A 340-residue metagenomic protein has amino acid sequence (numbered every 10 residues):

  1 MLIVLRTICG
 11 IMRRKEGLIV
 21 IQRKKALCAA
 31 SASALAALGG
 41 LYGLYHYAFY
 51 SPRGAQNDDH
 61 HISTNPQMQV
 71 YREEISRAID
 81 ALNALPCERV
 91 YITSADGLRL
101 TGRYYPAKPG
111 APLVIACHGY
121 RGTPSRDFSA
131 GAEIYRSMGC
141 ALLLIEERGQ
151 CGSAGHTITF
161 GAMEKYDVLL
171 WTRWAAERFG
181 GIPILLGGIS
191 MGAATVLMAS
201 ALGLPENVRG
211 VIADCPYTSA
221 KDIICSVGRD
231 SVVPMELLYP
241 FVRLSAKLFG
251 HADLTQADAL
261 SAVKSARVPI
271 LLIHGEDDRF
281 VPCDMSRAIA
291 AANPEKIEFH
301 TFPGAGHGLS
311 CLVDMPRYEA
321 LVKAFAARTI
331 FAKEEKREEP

Functional and structural regions predicted by a protein language model:
M1-S51, R136-M138, A176-E177, P183 (+3 more regions): Short amphipathic, positively biased membrane-proximal segments that drive organelle/inner-membrane targeting
A29-T93: An N-terminal hydrophobic leader/cap segment in hydrolases
Y120-I134, E147: The serine-hydrolase catalytic nucleophile loop
P124, Q150-F179, P183: Catalytic nucleophile-loop/oxyanion-hole region of alpha/beta-hydrolase and closely related hydrolase-like folds
Y135-A154: Conserved alpha/beta-hydrolase
M198-D253, S261: Hydrolase active-site cap/lid region
S265-R267, L272-H274, D278: Short beta-strand/loop motif that positions the catalytic acidic residue of the alpha/beta-hydrolase fold
A305-E319: Catalytic histidine-centered segment of alpha/beta-hydrolase-like enzymes
